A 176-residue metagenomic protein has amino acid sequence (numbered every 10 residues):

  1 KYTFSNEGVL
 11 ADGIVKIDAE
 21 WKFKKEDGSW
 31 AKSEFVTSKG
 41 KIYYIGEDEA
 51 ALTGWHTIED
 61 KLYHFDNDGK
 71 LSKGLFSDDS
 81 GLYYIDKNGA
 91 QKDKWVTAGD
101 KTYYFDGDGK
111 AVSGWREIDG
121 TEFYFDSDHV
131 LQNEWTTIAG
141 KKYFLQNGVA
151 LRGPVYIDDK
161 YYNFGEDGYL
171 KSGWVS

Functional and structural regions predicted by a protein language model:
K1-S176: Extracellular adhesion/carbohydrate-binding repeat motifs centered on closely spaced tryptophans
